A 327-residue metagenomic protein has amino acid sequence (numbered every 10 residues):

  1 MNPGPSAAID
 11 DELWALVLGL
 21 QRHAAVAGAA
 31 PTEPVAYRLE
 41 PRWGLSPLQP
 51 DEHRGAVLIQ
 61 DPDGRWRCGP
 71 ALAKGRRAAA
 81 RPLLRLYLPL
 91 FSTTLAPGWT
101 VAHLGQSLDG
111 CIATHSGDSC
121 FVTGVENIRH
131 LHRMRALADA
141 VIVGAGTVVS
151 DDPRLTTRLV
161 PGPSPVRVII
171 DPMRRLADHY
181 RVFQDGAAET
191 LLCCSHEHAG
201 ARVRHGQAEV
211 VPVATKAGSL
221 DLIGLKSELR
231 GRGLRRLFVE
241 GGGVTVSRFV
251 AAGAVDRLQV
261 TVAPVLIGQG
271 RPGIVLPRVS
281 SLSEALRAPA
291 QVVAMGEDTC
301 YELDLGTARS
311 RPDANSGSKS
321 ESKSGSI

Functional and structural regions predicted by a protein language model:
M1-I327: Enzymes that bind and transform nitrogen-containing heteroaromatic metabolites
